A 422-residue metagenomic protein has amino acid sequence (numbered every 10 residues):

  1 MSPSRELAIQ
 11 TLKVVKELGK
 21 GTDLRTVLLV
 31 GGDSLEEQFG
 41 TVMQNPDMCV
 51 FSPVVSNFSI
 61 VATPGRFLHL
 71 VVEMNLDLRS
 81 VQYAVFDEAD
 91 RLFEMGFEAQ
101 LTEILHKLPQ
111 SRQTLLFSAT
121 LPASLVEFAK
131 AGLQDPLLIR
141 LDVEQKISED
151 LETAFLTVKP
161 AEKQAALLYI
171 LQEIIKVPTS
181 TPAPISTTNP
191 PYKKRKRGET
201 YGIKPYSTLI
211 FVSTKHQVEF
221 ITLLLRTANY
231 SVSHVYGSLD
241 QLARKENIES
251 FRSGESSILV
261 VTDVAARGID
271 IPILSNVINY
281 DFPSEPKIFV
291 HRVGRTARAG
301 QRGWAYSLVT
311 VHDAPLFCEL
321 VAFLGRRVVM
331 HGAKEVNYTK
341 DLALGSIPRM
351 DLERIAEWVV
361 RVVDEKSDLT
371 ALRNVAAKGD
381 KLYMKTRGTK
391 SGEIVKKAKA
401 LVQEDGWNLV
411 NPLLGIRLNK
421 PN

Functional and structural regions predicted by a protein language model:
M1-Y206, S213-H216, F220-T227, L242-E246: SF2 DExD/H RNA helicase N-terminal ATP-binding lobe
S2, T157, F211-V212, N279-D281 (+1 more regions): Conserved beta-strand segments of the P-loop GTPase G domain that flank and frequently precede/overlap
L18, L225-R226, S256, V321-V328: RNA recognition motif
T22, G132-Q134, A228, I273 (+2 more regions): Short, structured coil segments at secondary-structure junctions
K176, Q301-N422: Arginine-glycine-biased low-complexity disordered regions
A228-I258, T262-E319: Conserved RecA-like helicase motor core of SF1/SF2 enzymes
